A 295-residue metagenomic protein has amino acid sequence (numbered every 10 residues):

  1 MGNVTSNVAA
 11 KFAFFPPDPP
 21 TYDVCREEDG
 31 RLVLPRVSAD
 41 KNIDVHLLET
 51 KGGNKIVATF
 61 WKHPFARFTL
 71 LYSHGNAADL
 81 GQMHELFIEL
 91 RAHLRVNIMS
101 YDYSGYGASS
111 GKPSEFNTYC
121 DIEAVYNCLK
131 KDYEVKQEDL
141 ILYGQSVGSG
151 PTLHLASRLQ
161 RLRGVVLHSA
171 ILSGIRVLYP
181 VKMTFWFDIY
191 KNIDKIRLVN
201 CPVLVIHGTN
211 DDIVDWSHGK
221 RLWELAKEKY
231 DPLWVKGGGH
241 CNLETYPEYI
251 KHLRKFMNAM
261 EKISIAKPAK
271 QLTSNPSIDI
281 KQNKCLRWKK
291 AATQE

Functional and structural regions predicted by a protein language model:
C25-F65: N-terminal cap/lid segment of alpha/beta-hydrolase-fold proteins
S73, L198-N200, L204-H207, D211: Short beta-strand/loop motif that positions the catalytic acidic residue of the alpha/beta-hydrolase fold
S73-L90, S110-K112, S217: The serine-hydrolase catalytic nucleophile loop
R91-S110: Conserved alpha/beta-hydrolase
K112-V135, H154, N192-D194: Alpha/beta-hydrolase active-site loop
N127-Y133, Q137-P180: Primarily recognizes the serine-hydrolase "nucleophile elbow" in alpha/beta-hydrolase and SGNH/GDSL folds
I213, G238-I250, S274-K281: Catalytic histidine-centered segment of alpha/beta-hydrolase-like enzymes
K220-N242: Catalytic histidine neighborhood in serine/cysteine hydrolases with alpha/beta-hydrolase-type architecture
